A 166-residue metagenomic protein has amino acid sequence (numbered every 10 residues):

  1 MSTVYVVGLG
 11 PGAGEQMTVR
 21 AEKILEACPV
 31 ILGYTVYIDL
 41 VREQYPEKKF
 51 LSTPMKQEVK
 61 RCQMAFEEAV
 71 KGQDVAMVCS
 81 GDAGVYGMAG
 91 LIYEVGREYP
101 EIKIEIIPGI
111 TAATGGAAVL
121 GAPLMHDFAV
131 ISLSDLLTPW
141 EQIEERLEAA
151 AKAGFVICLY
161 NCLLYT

Functional and structural regions predicted by a protein language model:
M1-I104, G115: Class I S-adenosyl-L-methionine
V85-A153: Class I SAM-dependent methyltransferase SAM-binding "motif I" and its flanking Rossmann-like core
F155-I157: Ordered, small/hydrophobic-rich secondary-structure cores
Y160-N161: Internal catalytic or translocation cores that form aromatic/hydrophobic pockets or channels for amphipathic metabolites
Y165-T166: Conserved small/polar residues in nucleotide/adenosyl-binding loops
